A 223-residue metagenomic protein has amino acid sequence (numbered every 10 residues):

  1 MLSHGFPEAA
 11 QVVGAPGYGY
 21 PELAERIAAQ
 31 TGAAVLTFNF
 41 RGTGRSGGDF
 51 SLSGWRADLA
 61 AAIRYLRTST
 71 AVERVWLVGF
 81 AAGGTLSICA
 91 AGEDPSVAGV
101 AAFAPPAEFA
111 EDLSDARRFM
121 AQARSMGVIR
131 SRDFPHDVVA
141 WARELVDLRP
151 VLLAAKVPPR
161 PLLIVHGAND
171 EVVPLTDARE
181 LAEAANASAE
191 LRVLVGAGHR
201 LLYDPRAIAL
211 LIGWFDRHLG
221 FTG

Functional and structural regions predicted by a protein language model:
M1-Q30: Short, surface-exposed "cap/lid" segments of acyl-processing enzymes
G19, D49-T70: Alpha/beta-hydrolase active-site loop
E22-R45: Conserved alpha/beta-hydrolase
T70-A81: Alpha/beta-hydrolase fold nucleophile elbow
G92-W141: Hydrolase active-site cap/lid region
V157-P158, I164-H166, D170: Short beta-strand/loop motif that positions the catalytic acidic residue of the alpha/beta-hydrolase fold
E171-D177, L202-Y203: Conserved alpha/beta-hydrolase "acid-adjacent" motif
A197-I208: Catalytic histidine-centered segment of alpha/beta-hydrolase-like enzymes
